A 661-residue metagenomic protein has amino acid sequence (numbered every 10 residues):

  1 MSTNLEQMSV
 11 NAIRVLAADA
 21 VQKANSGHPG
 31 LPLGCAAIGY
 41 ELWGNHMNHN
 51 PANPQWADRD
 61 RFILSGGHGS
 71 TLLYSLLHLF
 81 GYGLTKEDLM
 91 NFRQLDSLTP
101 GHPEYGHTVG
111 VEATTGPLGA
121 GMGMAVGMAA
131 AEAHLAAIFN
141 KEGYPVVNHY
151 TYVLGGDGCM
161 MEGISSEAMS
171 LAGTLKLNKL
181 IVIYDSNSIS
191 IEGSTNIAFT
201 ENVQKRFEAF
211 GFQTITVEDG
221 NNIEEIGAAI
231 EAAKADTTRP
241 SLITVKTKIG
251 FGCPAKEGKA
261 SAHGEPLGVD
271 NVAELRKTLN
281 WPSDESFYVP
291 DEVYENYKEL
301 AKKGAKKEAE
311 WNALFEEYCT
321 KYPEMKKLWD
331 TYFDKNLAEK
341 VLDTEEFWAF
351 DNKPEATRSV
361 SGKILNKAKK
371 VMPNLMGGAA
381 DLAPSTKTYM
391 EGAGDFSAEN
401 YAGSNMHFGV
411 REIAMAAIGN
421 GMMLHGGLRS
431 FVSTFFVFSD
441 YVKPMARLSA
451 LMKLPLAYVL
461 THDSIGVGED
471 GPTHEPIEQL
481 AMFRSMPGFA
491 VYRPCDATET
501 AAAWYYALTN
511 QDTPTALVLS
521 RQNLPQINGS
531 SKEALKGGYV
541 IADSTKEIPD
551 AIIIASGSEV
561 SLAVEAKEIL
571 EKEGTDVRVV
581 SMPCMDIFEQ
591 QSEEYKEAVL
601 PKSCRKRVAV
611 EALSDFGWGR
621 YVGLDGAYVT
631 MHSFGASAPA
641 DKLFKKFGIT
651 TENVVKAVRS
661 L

Functional and structural regions predicted by a protein language model:
T3-V15, N45-H49, T85-H107, A383-S397 (+3 more regions): Acidic-glycine-rich active-site phosphate/pyrophosphate-binding loop
V10-S26, Y184-N187: N-terminal capping segment at the start of a domain
A24-A36, F62-H68, R93, P103-M124 (+9 more regions): Active-site nucleophile and cofactor-binding loops and adjacent substrate-binding regions of central metabolic enzymes
G34-T174, Y389-M390, M422: Cofactor-binding active-site loop characterized by glycine-rich and histidine/acidic residues
A57, S241-C253, E257-A338: Terminal amphipathic helices with adjacent charged low-complexity linkers/tails
Q94-G106, A130, H134-I138, G143-N148 (+4 more regions): Thiamine diphosphate
A313-P455, S531-V540, I548, I554-G557 (+2 more regions): Non-catalytic terminal/interface segments that mediate subunit docking, oligomerization, and allosteric communication
